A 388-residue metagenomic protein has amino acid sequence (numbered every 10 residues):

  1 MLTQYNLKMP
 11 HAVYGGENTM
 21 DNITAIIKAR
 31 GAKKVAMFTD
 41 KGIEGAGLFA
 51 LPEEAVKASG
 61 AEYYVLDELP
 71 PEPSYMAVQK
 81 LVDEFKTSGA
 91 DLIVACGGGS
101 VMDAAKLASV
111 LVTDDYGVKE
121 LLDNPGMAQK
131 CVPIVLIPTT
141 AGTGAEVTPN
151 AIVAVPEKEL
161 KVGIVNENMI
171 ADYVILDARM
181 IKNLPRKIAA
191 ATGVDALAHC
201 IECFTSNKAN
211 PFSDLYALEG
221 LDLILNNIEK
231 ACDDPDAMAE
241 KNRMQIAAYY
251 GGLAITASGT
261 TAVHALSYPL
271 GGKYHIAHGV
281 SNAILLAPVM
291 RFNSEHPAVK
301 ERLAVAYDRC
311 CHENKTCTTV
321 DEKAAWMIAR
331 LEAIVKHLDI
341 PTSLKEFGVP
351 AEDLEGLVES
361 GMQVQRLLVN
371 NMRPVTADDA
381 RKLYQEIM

Functional and structural regions predicted by a protein language model:
M1-L66: An N-terminal, well-structured beta->alpha segment
E44-Y116, K230-K241: N-terminal small/polar loop signature for handling phosphorylated ligands or for N-terminal nucleophile
M76-A178: Glycine/threonine-rich beta-strand-loop-alpha-helix active-site module that forms ligand/phosphate-binding
G142, Y249-N282, Q365-L367: Glycine-rich phosphate/pyrophosphate-binding beta-alpha loops
N150-S258, M372: Carboxylate- and glycine-rich phosphate/diphosphate-binding segment that chelates Mg2+/Mn2+
K273-D353: Gly/Pro-rich interdomain helix-loop hinge
P350-M388: Short, amphipathic C-terminal "tail helix"
